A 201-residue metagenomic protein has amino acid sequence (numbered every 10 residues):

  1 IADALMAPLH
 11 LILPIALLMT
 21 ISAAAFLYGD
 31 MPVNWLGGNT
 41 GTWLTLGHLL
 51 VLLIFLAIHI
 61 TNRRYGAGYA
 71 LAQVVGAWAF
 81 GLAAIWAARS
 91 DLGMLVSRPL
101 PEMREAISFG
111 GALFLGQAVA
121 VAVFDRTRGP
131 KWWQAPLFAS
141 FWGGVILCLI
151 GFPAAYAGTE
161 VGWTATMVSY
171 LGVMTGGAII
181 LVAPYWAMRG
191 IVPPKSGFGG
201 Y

Functional and structural regions predicted by a protein language model:
I1-L5: Cytosolic juxtamembrane amphipathic/interface segments immediately preceding and feeding into a transmembrane helix
A7-I15, A25-G110, F114: Alpha-helical membrane segments and adjacent membrane-interface helices in multi-pass membrane proteins
S22-D30, A84-R89, G151, A155 (+3 more regions): Structural signal for membrane-spanning alpha-helices in multi-pass inner-membrane proteins, emphasizing helix cores
E102-Y201: Membrane-embedded alpha-helical hairpins and interfacial helices in multi-pass inner-membrane proteins
